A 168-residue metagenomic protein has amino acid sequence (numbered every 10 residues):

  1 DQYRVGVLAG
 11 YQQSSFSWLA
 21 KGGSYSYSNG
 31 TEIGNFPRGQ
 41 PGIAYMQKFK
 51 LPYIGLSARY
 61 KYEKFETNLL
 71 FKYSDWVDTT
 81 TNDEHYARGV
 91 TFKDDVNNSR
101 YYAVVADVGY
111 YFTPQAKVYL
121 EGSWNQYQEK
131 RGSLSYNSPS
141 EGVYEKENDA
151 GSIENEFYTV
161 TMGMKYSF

Functional and structural regions predicted by a protein language model:
D1-Q2, T113: Residue-level recognition of beta-strand termini and adjacent short loop/turns
V7-S15, A58, L69-D75, L120-Q126: Transmembrane beta-barrel strands of outer-membrane/channel proteins
Y11, A58-Y62, Y110-F112, Y166: Residue-level signature of outer-membrane beta-barrel architecture
S14-L51, S74-V105, Y127-G163: Extracellular/periplasm-exposed beta-strand and loop segments of Gram-negative cell-envelope proteins, dominated by
F49-G55, R59: Surface-exposed interaction/gating patches
K64-T67, P114-L120: Repeated loop/turn-to-beta-strand initiation elements of outer-membrane beta-barrel proteins
D94, G109, A116-K130: Extended, basic/helix-rich recognition subdomains
F112-P114, Y144: C-terminal interaction module
